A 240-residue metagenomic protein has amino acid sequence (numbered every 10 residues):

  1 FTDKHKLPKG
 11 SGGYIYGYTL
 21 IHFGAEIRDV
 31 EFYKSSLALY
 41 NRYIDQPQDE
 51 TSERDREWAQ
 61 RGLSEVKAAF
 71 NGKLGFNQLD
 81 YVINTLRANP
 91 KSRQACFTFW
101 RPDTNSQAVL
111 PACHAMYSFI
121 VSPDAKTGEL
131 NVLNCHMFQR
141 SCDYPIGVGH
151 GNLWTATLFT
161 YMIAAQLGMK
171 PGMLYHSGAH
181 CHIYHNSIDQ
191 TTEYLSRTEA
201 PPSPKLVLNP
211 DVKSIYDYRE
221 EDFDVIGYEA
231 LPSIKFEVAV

Functional and structural regions predicted by a protein language model:
F1-V240: Terminal, non-catalytic protein-protein interaction segments that mediate quaternary/complex assembly
